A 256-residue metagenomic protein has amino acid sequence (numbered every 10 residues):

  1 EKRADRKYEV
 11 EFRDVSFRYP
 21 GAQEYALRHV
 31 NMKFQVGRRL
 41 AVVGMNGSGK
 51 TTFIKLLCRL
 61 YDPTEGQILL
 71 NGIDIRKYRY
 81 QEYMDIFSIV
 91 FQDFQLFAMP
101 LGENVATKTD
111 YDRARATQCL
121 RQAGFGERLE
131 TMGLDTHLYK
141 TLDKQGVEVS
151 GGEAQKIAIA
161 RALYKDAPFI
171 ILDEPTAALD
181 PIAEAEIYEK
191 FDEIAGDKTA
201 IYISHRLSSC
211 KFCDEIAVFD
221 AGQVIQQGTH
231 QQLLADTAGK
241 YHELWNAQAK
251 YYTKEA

Functional and structural regions predicted by a protein language model:
E1-R38, E193-G196: Primarily ABC-family ATPase nucleotide-binding module
Y25, L69, G126-I157, D166-P168 (+1 more regions): ABC-fold ATPase nucleotide-binding domain signature/coupling loops
C58: Helix-to-loop junction immediately C-terminal to a conserved catalytic motif
G66-I73, Y83: Conserved ABC transporter NBD signature motif
F94-K144, D166, K240: Conserved "ABC signature" C-loop
G133, E189, R206, K211-A256: C-terminal portion of ABC ATPase nucleotide-binding domains
I170-E174: Catalytic Walker B motif of ABC-type/P-loop ATPase nucleotide-binding domains
